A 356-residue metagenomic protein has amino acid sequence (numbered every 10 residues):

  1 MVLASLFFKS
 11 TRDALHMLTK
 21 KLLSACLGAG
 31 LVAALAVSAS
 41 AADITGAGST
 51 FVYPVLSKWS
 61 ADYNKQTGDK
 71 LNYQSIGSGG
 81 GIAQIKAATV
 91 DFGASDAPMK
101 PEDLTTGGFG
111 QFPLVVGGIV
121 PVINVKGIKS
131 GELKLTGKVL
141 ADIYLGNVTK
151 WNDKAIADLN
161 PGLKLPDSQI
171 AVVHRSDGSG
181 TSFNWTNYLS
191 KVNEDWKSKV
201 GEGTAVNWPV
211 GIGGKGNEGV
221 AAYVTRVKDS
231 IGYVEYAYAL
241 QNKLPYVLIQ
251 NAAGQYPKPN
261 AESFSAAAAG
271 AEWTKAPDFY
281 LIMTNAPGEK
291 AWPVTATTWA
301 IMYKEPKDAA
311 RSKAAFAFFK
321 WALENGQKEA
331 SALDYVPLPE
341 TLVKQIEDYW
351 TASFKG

Functional and structural regions predicted by a protein language model:
M1-V2, M17: Short hydrophobic transmembrane-like helices used for membrane targeting/insertion
F7-C26: Bacterial N-terminal signal peptides that target proteins for export
L15, L35-A41: Sec/Tat signal peptide C-region and signal peptidase I cleavage site
K21, L35, A94-S95: Assembly/oligomerization scaffold segments
C26-A34: Bacterial N-terminal signal peptides
A41-G356: Flexible loop/hinge segments at secondary-structure junctions
